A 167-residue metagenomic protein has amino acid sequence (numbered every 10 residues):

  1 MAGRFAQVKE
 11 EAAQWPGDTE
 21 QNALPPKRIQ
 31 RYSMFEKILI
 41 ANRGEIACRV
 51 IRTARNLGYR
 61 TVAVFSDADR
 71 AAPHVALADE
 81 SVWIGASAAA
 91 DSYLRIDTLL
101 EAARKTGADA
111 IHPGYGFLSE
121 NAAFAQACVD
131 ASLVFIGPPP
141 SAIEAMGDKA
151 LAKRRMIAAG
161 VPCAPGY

Functional and structural regions predicted by a protein language model:
R4, R28-R31: Basic polycationic patches enriched in arginine
F5-A6, G44: Generic hydrophobic-segment detector
Q30-Y167: N-terminal beta-alpha lobe that positions the nucleotide/phosphoryl donor in ATP/NTP-coupled carboxylate activation
